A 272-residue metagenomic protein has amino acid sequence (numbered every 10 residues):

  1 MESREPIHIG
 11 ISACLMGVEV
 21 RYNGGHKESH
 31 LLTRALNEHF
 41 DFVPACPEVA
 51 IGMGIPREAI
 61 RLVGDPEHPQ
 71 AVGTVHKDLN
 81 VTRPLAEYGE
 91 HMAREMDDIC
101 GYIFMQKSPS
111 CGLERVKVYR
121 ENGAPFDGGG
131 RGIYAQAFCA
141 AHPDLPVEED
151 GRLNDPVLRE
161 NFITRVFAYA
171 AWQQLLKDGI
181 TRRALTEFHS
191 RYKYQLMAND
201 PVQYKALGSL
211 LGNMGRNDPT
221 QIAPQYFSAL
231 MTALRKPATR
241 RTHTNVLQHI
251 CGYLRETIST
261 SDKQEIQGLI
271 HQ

Functional and structural regions predicted by a protein language model:
H8-L15: Short, hydrophobic/glycine-enriched beta-strand segments
M16-G24: Short N-terminal binding/cap micro-motifs at the start of the first secondary-structure element
G25-V43: Short catalytic helix/loop segments, enriched in acidic residues and glycine and frequently bearing histidine
P47-H68: Short, surface-exposed acidic-centric catalytic microdomains
R61-L79, V116-G128: A charged helix-plus-loop insertion that forms the helical arch/lid used to bind and gate nucleic-acid substrates
K77-D97: Glycine-rich anion/phosphate-binding loops
R94-Y169, Q174: Internal, conserved structured core segments that host functional sites
V147-Q272: Acidic, Ser/Pro/Thr-rich low-complexity regulatory regions and the short amphipathic helical interaction modules they
